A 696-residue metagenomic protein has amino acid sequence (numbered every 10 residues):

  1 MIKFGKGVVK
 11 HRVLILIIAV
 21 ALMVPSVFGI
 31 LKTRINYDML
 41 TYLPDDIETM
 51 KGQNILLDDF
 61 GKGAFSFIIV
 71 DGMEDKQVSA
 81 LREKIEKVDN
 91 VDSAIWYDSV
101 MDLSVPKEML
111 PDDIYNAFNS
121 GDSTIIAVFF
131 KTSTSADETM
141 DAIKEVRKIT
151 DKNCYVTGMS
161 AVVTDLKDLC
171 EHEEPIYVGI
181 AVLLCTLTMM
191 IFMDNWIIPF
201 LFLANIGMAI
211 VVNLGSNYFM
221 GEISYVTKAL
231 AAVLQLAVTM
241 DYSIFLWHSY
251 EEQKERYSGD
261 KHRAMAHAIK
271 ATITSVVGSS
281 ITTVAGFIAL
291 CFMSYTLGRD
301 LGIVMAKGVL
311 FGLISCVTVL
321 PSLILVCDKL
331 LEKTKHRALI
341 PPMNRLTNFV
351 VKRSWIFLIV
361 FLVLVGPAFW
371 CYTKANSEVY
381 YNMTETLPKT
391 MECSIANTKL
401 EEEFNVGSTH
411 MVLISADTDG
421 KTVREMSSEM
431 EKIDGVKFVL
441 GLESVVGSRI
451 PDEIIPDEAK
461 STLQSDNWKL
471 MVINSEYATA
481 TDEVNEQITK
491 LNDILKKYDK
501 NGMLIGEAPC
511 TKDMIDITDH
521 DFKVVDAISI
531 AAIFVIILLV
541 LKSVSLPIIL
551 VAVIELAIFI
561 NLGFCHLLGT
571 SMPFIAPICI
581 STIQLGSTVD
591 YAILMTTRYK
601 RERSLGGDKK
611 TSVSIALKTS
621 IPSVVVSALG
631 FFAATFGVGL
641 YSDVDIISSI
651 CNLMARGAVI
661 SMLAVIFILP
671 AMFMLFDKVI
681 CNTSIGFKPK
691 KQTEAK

Functional and structural regions predicted by a protein language model:
M1-I35, T41, T134-V379, K496-K696: Membrane-embedded transmembrane helical bundles of large multi-pass transporters/channels
D45-S66, V70-V163, N376-L546, A552-S571: Structured non-transmembrane domains adjacent to transmembrane bundles in polytopic membrane proteins
